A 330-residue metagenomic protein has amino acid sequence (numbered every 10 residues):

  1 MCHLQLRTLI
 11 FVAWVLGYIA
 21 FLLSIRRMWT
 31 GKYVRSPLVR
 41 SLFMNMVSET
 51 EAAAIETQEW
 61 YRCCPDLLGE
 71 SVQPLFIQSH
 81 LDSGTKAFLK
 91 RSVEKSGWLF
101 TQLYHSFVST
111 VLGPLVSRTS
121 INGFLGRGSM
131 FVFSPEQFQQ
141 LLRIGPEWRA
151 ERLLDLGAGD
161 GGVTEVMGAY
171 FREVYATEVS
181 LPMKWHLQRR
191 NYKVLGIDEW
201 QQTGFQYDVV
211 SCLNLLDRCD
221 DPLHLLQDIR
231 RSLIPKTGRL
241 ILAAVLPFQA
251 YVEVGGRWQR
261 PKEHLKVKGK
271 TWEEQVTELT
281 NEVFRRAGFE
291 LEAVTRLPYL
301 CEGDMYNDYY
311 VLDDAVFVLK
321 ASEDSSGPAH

Functional and structural regions predicted by a protein language model:
C2-R149, G162, A244, V252-H330: N-terminal accessory regions of S-adenosyl-L-methionine
E151, R172, D208: Conserved acidic residues
L154, G159-W200: Class I SAM-dependent methyltransferase SAM/SAH-binding core
Q201-F205: Short conserved loop adjoining the S-adenosyl-L-methionine
S211: A conserved beta-strand element that flanks and buttresses the S-adenosyl-L-methionine
N214-R218: A short His-aromatic
H224-K236: A short glycine-rich, Lys/Arg-flanked "PGG" loop and its adjoining helix->strand segment in the class I
T237-L246: Conserved beta-strand signature within the Rossmann-like core of class I S-adenosyl-L-methionine
